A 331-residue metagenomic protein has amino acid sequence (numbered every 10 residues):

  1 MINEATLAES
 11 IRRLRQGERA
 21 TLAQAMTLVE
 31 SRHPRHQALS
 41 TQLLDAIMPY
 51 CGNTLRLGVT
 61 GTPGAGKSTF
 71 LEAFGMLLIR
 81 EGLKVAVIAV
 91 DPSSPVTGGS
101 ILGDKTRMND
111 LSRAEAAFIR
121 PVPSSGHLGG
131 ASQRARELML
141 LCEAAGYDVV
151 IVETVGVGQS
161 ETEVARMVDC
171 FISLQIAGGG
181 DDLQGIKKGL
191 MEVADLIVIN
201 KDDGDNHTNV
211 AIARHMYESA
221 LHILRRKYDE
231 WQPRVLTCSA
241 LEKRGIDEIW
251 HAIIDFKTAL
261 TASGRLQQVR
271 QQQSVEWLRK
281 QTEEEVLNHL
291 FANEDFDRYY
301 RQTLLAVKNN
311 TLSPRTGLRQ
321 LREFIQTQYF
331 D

Functional and structural regions predicted by a protein language model:
T6-L57, A65, L71-S160, M167-L174 (+1 more regions): Nucleotide-state-sensitive switch-loop elements of NTP-binding domains
S10-I11, A65, V122, I199-D203 (+3 more regions): Short hinge/gating elements
L22-Q24, T237, E248-Q326: Long, well-ordered amphipathic alpha-helical subdomains in the mid-to-C-terminal portions of large enzyme subunits
T62: P-loop (Walker A) phosphate-binding loop of NTP-binding proteins
I101, L138, E163, M167 (+5 more regions): Alpha-helical scaffold elements adjacent to nucleotide-binding pockets in ATP/GTP-utilizing enzyme cores
T106-R107, L183-K188, I223-K227: Short beta-strand/turn micro-motifs at beta-sheet edges
G179-T208: Flexible active-site lid/hinge loop adjacent to a nucleotide/diphosphate and Mg2+-phosphate binding pocket
L196, D202-A259: Canonical P-loop GTPase G-domain recognition
